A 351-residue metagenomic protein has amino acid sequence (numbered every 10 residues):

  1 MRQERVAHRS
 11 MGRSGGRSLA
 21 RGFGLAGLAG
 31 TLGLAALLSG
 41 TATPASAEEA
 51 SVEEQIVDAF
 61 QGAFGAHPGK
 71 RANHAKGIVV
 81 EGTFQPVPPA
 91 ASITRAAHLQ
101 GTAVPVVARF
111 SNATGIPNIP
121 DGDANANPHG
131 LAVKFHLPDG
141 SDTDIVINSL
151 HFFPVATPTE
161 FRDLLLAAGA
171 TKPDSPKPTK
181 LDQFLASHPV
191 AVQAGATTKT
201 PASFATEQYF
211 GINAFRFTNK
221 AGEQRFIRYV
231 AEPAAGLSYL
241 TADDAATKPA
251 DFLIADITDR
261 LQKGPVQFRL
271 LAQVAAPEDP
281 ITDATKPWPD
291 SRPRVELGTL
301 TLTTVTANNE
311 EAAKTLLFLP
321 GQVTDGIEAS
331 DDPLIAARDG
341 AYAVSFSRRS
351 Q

Functional and structural regions predicted by a protein language model:
M1-A20: N-terminal secretory signal peptides that target proteins for export/translocation
M1-Q3, L37, F226, N309: Short intrinsically disordered, low-complexity coil segments enriched in acidic
A26-S39: Bacterial N-terminal signal peptides
T43-Q351: Active-site-adjacent core segments of small-molecule enzymes
